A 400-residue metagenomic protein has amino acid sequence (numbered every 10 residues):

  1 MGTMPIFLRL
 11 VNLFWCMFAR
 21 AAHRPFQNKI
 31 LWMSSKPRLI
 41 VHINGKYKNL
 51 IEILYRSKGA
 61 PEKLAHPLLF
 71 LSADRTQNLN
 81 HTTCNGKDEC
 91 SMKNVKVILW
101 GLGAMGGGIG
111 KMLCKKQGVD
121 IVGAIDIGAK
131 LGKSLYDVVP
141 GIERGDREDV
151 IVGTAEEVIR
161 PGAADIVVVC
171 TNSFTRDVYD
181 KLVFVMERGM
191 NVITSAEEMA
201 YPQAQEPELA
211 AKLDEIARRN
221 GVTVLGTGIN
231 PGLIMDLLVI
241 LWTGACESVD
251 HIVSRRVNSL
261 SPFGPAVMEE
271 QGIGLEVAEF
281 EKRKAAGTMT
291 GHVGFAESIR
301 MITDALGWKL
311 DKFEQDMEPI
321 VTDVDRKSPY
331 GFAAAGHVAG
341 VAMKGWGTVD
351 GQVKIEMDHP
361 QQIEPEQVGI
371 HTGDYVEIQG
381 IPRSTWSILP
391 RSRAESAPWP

Functional and structural regions predicted by a protein language model:
M1-M4: Intrinsic low-complexity, disordered N-terminal segments enriched in polar/charged/small residues
R24, L31, R56-L68: Positively charged N-terminal leader segments that act as targeting/secretion signals
S72-S91: Short, Lys/Arg-enriched N-terminal segments with co-localized hydrophobic residues within the first ~10-30 amino acids
M92-I142: N-terminal Rossmann-like dinucleotide-binding module
W100, A104, T243-G369, D374 (+1 more regions): Active-site-lining helix/loop region of Rossmann-like oxidoreductase modules
G128-G162: Conserved N-terminal Rossmann-fold NAD(P) cofactor-binding segment
V158-P161, I166, T175-E197: Rossmann-fold NAD(P) dinucleotide-binding segment
E197-G221: Rossmann-fold NAD(P)-binding glycine/threonine-rich loop
